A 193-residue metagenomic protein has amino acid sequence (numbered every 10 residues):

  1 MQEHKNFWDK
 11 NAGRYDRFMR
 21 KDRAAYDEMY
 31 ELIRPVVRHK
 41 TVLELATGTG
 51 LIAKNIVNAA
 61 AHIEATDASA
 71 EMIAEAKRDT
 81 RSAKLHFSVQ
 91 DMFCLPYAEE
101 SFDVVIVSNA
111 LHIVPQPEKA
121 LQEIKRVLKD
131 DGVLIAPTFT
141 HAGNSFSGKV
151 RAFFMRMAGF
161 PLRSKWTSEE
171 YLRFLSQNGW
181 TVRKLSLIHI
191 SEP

Functional and structural regions predicted by a protein language model:
M1-G13: N-terminal, positively charged/glycine-rich alpha-helical extensions of SAM-dependent methyltransferases
K21-K40: Conserved alpha-helix/loop element of class I SAM-dependent methyltransferases that forms part of the SAM/SAH-binding
L43, T47-C94: Class I SAM-dependent methyltransferase SAM/SAH-binding core
I106: A conserved beta-strand element that flanks and buttresses the S-adenosyl-L-methionine
E118-D130: A short glycine-rich, Lys/Arg-flanked "PGG" loop and its adjoining helix->strand segment in the class I
V133-A158: Conserved class I S-adenosyl-L-methionine
L162-G179: Short alpha-helix
I188-P193: Residue-level detector of conserved catalytic or cofactor/ligand-binding positions in enzyme active sites
